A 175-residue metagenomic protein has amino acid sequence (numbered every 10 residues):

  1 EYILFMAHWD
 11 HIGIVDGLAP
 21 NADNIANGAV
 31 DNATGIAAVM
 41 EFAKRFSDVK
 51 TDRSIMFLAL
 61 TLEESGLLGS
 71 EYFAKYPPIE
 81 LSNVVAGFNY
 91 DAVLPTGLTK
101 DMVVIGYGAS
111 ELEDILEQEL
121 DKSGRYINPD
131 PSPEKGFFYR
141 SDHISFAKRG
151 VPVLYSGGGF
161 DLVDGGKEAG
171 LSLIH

Functional and structural regions predicted by a protein language model:
E1-L58, Y72: Catalytic-core environment of secreted peptidases
H11-L18, T96-L98, G165-G166: Short acidic/His/Gly/Ser-rich catalytic and metal-binding motifs that mark active-site loops of diverse hydrolases
D48, V163-S172: C-terminal soluble interaction/assembly domains
L60-Y155, G159-G165: Metal-dependent peptidase/peptidase-like ectodomains
H175: Conserved small/polar residues in nucleotide/adenosyl-binding loops
